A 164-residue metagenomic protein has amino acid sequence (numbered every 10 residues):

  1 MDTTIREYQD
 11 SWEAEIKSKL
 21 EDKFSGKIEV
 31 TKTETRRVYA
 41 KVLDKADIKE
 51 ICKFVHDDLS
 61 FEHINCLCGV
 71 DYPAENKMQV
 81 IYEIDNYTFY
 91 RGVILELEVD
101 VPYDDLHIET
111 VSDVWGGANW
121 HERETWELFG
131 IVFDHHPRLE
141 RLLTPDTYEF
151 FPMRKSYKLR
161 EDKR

Functional and structural regions predicted by a protein language model:
M1-R164: Terminal low-complexity/charged segments
